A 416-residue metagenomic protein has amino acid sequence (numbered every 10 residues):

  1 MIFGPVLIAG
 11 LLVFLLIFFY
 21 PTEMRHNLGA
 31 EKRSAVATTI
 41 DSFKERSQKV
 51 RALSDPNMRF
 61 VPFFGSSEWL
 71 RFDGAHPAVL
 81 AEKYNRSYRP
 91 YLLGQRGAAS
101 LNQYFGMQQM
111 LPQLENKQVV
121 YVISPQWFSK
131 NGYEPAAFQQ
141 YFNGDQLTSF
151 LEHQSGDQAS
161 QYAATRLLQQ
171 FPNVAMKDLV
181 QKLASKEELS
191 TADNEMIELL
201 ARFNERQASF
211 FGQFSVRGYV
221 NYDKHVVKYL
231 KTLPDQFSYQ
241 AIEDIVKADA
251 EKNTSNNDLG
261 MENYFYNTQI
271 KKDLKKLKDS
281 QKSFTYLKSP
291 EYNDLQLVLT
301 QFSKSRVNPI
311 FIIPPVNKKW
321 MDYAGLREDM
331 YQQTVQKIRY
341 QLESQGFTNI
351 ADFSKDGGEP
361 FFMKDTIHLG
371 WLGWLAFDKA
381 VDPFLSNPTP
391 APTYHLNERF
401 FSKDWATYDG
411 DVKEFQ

Functional and structural regions predicted by a protein language model:
M1-P21: Hydrophobic membrane-insertion alpha-helices, especially the h-region of bacterial N-terminal signal peptides
F19-F43: Alpha-helical transmembrane signal-anchor/signal-peptide segments
A30, F150-D294, E398-Q416: Secreted/periplasmic serine-hydrolase-like ester/acetyl group-modifying domain
L53-A75: Catalytic nucleophile-elbow at a beta strand-turn-alpha helix junction centered on a G-D-S/GDSL motif, marking
G65-S66, V122-Q126, Y264-D273, I312-N317 (+1 more regions): Short loop/turn segments at strand-loop or loop-helix junctions that form parts of catalytic or ligand-binding pockets
W69-A159: Membrane-embedded segments
E82, S280, L287-N293, L297-F361: Extended hydrophobic/aromatic segments used for targeting, binding, or gating
L93-Q95, D329-M330, Q336-Q416: C-terminal regions of proteins
